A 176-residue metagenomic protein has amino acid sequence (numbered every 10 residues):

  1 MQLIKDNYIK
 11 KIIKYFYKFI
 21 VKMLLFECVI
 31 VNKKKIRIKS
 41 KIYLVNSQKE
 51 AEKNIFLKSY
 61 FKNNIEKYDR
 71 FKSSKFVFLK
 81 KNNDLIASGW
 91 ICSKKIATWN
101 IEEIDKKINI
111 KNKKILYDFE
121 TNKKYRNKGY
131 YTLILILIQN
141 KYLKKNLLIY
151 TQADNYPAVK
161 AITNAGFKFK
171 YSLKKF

Functional and structural regions predicted by a protein language model:
M1-E66: Acyl-donor-binding surface of acyltransferase catalytic domains
S59-N82: Active-site rim helix/loop that mediates acceptor-substrate recognition in acyltransferases
K72-S73, K80-I115: Conserved acyl-donor/pantetheine-binding loop and adjacent beta-alpha core of acyl/acetyltransferases and related
K94-I96, K124, D154: Short coil/turn motifs at secondary-structure junctions
D118-K141, K160-N164: Conserved acetyl-CoA-binding loop-helix of GNAT-fold acetyltransferases
Y142-D154: Conserved GNAT acetyl-CoA-binding A-motif
A153-L173: Conserved active-site alpha-helix within GNAT-family acetyltransferase domains
